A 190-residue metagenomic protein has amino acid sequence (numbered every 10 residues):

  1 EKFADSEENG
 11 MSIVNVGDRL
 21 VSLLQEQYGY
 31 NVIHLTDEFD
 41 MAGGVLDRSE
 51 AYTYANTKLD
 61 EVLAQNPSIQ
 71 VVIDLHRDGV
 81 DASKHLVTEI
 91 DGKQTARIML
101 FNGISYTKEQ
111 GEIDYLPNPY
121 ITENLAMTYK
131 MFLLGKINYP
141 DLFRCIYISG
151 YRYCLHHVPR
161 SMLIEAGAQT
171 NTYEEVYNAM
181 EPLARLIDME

Functional and structural regions predicted by a protein language model:
E1-Q70, D78-H85, E181, D188: N-terminal catalytic or cofactor-binding beta/alpha core of small enzyme domains
Q27-N31, P67-V71, T95-R97, D141-L142 (+1 more regions): Loop/turn elements at helix/coil->beta-strand transitions in domains of secreted/extracellular proteins
V32-H34, V71-D74, M99-F101, C145 (+1 more regions): Structural recognition of the beta-strand scaffold that forms the well-ordered cores of secreted hydrolase catalytic
E38-A42, R77-A82, I104-K108, Y151-C154 (+1 more regions): Solvent-exposed loop/turn segments at secondary-structure junctions within structured extracellular/periplasmic domains
L59, A82-T88, I146-R152: Alpha-helical scaffolding within the catalytic cores of extracellular/periplasmic polymer-degrading hydrolases
V62-K108: Active-site microenvironments of hydrolase-like enzyme catalytic domains
Y120-Y147: Active-site-adjacent substrate-binding region of metalloamidase/peptidase-like peptide-processing proteins
D141-E190: Active-site-adjacent mobile loop/cap segments within catalytic or ligand-binding domains
